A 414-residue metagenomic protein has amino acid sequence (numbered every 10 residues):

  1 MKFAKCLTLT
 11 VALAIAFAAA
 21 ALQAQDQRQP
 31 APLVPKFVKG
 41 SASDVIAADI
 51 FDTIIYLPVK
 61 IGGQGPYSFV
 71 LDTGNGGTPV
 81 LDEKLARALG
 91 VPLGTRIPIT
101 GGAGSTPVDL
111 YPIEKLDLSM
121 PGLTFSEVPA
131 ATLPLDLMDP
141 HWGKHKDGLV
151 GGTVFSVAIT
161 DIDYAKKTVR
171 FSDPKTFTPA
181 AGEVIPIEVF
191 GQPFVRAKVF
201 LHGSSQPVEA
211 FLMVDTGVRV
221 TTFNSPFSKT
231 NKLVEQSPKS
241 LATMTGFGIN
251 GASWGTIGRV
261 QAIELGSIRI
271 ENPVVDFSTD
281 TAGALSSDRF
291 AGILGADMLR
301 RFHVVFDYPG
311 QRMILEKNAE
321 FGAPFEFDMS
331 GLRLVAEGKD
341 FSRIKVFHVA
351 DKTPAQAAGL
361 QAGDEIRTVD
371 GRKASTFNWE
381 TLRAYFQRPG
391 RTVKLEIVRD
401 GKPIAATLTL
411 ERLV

Functional and structural regions predicted by a protein language model:
M1-K5: Positively charged n-region of N-terminal signal peptides that target proteins for export
T8-A18: Bacterial N-terminal signal peptides
A21-V414: Pepsin/retropepsin-fold aspartyl endopeptidases
